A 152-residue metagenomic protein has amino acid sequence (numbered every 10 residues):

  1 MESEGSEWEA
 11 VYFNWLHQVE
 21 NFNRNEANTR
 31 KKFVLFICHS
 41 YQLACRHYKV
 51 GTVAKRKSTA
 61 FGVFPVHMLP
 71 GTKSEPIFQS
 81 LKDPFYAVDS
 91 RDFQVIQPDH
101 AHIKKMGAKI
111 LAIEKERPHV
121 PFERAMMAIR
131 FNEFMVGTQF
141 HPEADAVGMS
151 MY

Functional and structural regions predicted by a protein language model:
M1-L35, Y48: Flexible gly/pro-rich beta->alpha loop and the following alpha-helix that scaffold active-site loops
E2-S6, A44-H47, D99, V147-M149: Short glycine-/acidic-enriched loop or helix-start segments at secondary-structure transitions that form or flank
V34-I37, T138: Active-site-adjacent beta-strand anchor residues
F36-S40, C45: Gly/Ala-rich beta-loop-alpha elbow adjacent to hydrolase catalytic centers
K49-V147: Pocket-forming structural segment of enzyme catalytic cores
